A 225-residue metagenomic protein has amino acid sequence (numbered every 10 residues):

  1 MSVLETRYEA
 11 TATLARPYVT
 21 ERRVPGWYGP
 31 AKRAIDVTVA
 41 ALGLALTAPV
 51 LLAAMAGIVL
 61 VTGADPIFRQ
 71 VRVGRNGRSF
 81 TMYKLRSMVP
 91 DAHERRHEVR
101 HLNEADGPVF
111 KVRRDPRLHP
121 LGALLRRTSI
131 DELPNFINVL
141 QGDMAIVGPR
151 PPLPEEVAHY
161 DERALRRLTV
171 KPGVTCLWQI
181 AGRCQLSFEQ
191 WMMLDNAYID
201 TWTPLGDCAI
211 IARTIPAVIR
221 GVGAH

Functional and structural regions predicted by a protein language model:
S2-Y8, T20-R23, R113, R163-H225: C-terminal terminal-structure detector
E5-A12, F68-P116, T175-M193: Short, glycine-rich, amphipathic interfacial segments at transmembrane boundaries or analogous
T6-R7, V19-R95, P204, A209-H225: A hydrophobic, helix-centered structural microdomain
A12-Y18: Short, small/hydrophobic-residue-rich motifs at membrane-helix boundaries and re-entrant hairpins of integral membrane
V24, Y28-A31, V112-L118, R126-I130 (+1 more regions): Short, solvent-exposed loop/helix junctions and linker helices that flank or host conserved functional motifs
D36, D131-N135, D195, D207: Acidic active-site catalytic centers that drive phospho-/nucleotidyl reactions and related ester hydrolyses
A40, F68, Y83, H119-A123 (+2 more regions): Positions in alpha-helical segments
P108-K171, I210-V218: A short, structured surface patch at a secondary-structure boundary
